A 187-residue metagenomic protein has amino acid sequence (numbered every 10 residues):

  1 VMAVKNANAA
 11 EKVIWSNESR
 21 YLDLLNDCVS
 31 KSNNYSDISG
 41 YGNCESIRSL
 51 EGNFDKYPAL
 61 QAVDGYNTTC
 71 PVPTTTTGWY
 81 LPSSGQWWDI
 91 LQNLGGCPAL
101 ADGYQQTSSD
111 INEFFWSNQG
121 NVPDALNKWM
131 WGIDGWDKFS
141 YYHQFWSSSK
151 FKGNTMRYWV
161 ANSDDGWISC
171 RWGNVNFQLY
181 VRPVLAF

Functional and structural regions predicted by a protein language model:
V1-Y80, S84-P98: Short aromatic-cysteine micro-motif
S84-F187: C-terminal, surface-exposed recognition/capping segments
